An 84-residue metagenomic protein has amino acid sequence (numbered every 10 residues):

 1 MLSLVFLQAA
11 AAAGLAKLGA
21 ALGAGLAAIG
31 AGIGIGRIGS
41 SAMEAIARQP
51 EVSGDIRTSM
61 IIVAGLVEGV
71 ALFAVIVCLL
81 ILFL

Functional and structural regions predicted by a protein language model:
M1-A16: Short, strongly hydrophobic alpha-helical membrane anchors
A13-R37: Short alpha-helical packing/oligomerization segments
A28, G34, G39-A45, A74 (+2 more regions): N-terminal low-complexity, intrinsically disordered patches enriched in charged
I35-I62: Amphipathic, cytosolic membrane-interfacial segments at TM-TM junctions
S59, V63-L84: Membrane-proximal amphipathic alpha-helices
